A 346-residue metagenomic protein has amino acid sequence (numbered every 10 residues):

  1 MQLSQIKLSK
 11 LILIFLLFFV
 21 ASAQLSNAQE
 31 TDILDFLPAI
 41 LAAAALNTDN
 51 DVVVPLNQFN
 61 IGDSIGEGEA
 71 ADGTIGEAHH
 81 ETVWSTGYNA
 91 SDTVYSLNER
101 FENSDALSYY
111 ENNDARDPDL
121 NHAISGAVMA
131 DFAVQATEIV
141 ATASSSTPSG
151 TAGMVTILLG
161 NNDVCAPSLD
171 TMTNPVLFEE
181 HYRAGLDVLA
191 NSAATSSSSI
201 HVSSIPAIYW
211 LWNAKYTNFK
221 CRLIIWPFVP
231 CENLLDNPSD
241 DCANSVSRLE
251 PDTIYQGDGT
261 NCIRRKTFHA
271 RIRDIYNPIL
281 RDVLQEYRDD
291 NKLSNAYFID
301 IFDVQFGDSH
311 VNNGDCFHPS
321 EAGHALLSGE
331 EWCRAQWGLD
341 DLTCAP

Functional and structural regions predicted by a protein language model:
L3, S9-I14, F18, S22-Y95 (+4 more regions): N-terminal secretory targeting modules
V52, G68-T74, F132-V134, A166-T171 (+2 more regions): Short, solvent-exposed loop/turn and secondary-structure capping segments
P55-Q58, A90, V94, M129-F132 (+5 more regions): Solvent-exposed, acidic/flexible segments
N57-E69, P118-A123, G153-L159, D163-C165 (+2 more regions): Structural recognition of the beta-strand scaffold that forms the well-ordered cores of secreted hydrolase catalytic
S64-E67, R100-L107, Q135-S146, G185-A193 (+3 more regions): Structured segments of extracytoplasmic/periplasmic soluble domains in secreted or envelope-associated proteins
T74-A184: Conserved SGNH/GDSL esterase-like catalytic core that processes O-acyl groups on lipids and polysaccharides
A194-S198: A short helix->loop->beta-strand "cap" motif at the edges of active sites that frequently abuts
W210-P346: Catalytic His-Asp segment of secreted/periplasmic serine-dependent ester chemistry enzymes
